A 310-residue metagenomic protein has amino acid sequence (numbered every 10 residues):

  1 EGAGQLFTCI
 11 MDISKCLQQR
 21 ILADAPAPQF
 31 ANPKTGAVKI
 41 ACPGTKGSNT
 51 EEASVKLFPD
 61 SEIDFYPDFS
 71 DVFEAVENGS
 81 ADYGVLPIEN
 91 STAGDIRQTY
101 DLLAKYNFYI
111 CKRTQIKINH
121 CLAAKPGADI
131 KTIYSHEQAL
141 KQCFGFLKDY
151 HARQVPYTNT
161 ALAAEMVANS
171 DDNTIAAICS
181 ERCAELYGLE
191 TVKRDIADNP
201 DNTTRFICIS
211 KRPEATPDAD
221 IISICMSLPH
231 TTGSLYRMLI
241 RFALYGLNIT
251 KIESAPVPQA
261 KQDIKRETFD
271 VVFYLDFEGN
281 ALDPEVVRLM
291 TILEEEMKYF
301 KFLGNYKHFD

Functional and structural regions predicted by a protein language model:
E1-D310: Domain-level signature for soluble enzymes in the chorismate/prephenate branch of the shikimate pathway
